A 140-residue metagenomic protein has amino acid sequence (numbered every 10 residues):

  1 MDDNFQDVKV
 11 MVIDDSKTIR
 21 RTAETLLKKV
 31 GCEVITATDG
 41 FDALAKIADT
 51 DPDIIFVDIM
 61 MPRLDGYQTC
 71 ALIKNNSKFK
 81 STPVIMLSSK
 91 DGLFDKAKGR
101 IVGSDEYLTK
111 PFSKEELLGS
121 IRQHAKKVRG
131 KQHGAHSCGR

Functional and structural regions predicted by a protein language model:
R21-K29: Charged docking surfaces used in two-component/phosphorelay signaling
G31-T38, K46: Short hydrophobic/Thr-rich beta-strand motif most characteristic of the beta2 strand and flanking loop of CheY-like
T50-F56: Active-site beta3 strand of CheY-like receiver
M61: Receiver (REC) domain active-site loop signature in two-component systems and cognate sites in sensor histidine kinases
F112-I121: C-terminal output helix
